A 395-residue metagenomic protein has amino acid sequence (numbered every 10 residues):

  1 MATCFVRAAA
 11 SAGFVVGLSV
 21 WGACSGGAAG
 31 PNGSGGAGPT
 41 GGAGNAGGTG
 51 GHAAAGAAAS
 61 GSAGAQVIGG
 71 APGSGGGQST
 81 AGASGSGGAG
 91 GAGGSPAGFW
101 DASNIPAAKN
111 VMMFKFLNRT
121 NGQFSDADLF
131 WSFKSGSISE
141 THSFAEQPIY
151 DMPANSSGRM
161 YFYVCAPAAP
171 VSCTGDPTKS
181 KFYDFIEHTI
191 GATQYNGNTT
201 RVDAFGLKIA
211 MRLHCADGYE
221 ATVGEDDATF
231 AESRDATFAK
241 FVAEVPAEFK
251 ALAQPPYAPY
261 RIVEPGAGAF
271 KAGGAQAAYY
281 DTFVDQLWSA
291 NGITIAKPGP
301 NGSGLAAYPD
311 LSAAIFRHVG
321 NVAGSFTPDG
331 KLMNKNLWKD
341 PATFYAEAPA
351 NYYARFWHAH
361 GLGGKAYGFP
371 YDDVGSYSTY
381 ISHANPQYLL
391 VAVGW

Functional and structural regions predicted by a protein language model:
M1-G22: Sec-dependent bacterial lipoprotein signal peptides
A2, G22-C24, G82, V171 (+1 more regions): Secreted/extracellular small peptides and ectodomain modules produced from precursors
V16-P96: Ser/Thr-rich, Pro/Gly/Ala-heavy low-complexity intrinsically disordered linkers and tails of secreted extracellular
P96-W395: Extracellular low-complexity, O-glycosylation-prone Ser/Thr/Pro/Gly-rich "stalks" and linkers flanking catalytic
